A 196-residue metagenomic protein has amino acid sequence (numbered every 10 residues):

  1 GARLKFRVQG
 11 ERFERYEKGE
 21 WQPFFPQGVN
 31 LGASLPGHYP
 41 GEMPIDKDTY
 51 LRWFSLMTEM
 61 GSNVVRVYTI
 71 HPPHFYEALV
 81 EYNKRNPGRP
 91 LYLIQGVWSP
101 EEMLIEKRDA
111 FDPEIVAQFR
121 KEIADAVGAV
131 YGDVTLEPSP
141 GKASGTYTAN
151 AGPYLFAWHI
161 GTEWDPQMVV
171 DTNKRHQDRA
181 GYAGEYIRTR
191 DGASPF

Functional and structural regions predicted by a protein language model:
G1-K84: Active-site-adjacent substrate/metal-binding segments within catalytic domains of carbohydrate-active enzymes
G1-Y16, H74-E77, Y82-N86, R120 (+3 more regions): Secreted/periplasmic carbohydrate-active enzymes, especially glycoside hydrolases
P26-G28, V64, P90-I94, P153-H159: Structural preference for beta-strand elements that scaffold enzyme active sites
G32-P36, I70-P73, W98-M103, T162-Q167: Solvent-exposed loop/turn segments at secondary-structure junctions within structured extracellular/periplasmic domains
G37-I45, I105-E114, D171-D178: Short, flexible/disordered intra-domain loops and linkers
D46-Q118, A124-A129, T148-A149: Aromatic-lined substrate-binding rim segments of carbohydrate-active enzymes
I115-L136, E185-F196: Low-complexity, serine/threonine/proline-enriched polar segments
G141-F196: Polysaccharide-binding and catalytic clefts of secreted carbohydrate-active enzymes
